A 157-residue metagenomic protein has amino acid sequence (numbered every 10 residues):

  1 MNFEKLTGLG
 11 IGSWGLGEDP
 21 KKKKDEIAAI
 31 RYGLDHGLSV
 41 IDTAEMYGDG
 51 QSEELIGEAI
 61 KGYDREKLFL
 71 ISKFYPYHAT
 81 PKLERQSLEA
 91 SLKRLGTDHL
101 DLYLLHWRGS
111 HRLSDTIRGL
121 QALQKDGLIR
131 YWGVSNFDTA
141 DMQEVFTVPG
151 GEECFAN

Functional and structural regions predicted by a protein language model:
M1-L68: N-terminal binding-site loop/beta-alpha segment at the start of enzyme catalytic domains that lines or forms
G10-W14, A44, I71-K73, Y103-H106 (+2 more regions): A cross-family glycoside hydrolase active-site/sugar-binding cleft signature
G12, D35, L70-I71, H99 (+1 more regions): Generic signal for short, ordered secondary-structure residues within or immediately flanking folded domains
P20, K24, H78-N157: Glycine/proline-rich, positively charged, aromatic-decorated active-site loop/lid region on the catalytic face
L38-D42, I71-F74, D126-G127: A generic short-segment signal for beta-strand/edge and adjacent turn/coil regions
Y47, Y63, F69-K82, H106-W107: Structural motif corresponding to the early beta-alpha repeats
